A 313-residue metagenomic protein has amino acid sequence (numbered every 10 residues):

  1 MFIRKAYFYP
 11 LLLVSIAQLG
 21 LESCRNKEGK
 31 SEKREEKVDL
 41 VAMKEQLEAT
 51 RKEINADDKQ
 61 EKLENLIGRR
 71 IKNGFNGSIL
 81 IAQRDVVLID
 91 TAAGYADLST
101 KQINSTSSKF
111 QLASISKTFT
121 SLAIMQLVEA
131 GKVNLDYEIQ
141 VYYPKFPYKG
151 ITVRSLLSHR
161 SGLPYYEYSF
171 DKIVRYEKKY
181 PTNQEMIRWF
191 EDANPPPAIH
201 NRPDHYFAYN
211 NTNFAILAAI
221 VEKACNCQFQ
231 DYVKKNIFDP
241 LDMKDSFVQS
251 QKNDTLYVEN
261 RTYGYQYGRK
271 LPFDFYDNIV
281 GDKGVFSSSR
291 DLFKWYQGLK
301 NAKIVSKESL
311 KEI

Functional and structural regions predicted by a protein language model:
F2-P10: Bacterial N-terminal signal peptides that target proteins for export
P10-Q18: Bacterial N-terminal signal peptides
G20-S23: C-terminal motif of bacterial Sec signal peptides marking the signal peptidase cleavage site
R25-S31: Bacterial lipoprotein signal-peptidase II cleavage site
K52-F110, K132-Y137: Short, conserved catalytic-motif segment at the N-terminal edge
I79-L80, D85, S108-D136, F214-E222 (+1 more regions): Active-site SXXK
N134-K149, P240-L241: Short, glycine/proline-biased beta-turn/loop segments that scaffold the active-site neighborhood
I151-I313: Short, surface-exposed loop or secondary-structure junction motifs that flank catalytic or metal-binding residues
